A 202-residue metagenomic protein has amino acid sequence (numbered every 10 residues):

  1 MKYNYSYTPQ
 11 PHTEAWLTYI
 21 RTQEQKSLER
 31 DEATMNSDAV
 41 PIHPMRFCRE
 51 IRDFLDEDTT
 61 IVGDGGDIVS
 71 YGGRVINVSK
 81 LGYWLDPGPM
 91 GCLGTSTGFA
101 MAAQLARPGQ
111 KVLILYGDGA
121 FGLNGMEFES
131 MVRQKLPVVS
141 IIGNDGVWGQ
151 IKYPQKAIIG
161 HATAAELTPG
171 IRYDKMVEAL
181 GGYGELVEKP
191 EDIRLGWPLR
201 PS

Functional and structural regions predicted by a protein language model:
M1-T18: Terminal amphipathic helices with adjacent charged low-complexity linkers/tails
M1-Y5, S70-G72, I76-S202: Thiamine diphosphate
P9, S37-V40, E166: Alpha-helix initiation/capping motif
Q10, E24, L28-E32, F128 (+1 more regions): A general, composition-driven signal for non-globular sequence regions
T22-A103: Active-site diphosphate/adenylate-binding microenvironment
